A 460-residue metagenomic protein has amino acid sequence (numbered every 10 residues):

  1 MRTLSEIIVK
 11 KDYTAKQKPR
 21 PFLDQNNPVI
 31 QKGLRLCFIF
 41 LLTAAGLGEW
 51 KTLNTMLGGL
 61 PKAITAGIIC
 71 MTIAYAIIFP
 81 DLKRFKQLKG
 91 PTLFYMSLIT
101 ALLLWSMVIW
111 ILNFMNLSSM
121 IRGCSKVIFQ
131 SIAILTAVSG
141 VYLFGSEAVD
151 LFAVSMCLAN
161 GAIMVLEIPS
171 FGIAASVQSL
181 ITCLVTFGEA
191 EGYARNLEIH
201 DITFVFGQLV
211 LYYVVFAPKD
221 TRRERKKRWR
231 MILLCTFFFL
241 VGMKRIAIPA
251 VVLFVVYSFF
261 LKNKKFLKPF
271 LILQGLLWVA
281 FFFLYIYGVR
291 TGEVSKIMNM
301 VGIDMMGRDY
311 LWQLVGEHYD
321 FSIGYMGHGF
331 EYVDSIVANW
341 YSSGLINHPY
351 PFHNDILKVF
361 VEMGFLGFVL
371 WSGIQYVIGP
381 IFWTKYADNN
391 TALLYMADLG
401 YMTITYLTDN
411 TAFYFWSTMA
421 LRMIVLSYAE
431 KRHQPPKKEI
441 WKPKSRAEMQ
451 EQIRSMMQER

Functional and structural regions predicted by a protein language model:
Q31-L53, A66-G123, T236, M402-I404: N-terminal hydrophobic segments of proteins, predominantly signal-anchor/transmembrane helices of inner/organellar
F79-F94, F216-R230, K264-I272, Y376-M396: Membrane-interface helix-loop-helix junctions at transmembrane boundaries of multi-pass membrane enzymes, predominantly
P91-S106, N116-Y142, D150-A159: Aromatic-anchored transmembrane helix interface
L93, E362-T403, L426, P436: Hydrophobic transmembrane alpha-helices and their immediate junctions
D150-S176, N196-L261: Alpha-helical transmembrane segments of multi-pass inner-membrane proteins
P169, F259-M300, E317-D320: A membrane-periplasm/extracellular boundary helix in multi-pass inner-membrane enzymes that assemble envelope glycans
V210-Y213, M396-Y406, N410-R460: Transmembrane alpha-helices of multi-pass inner-membrane enzymes
M298-M363: Long extracytoplasmic/lumenal interhelical loops at the membrane interface of multi-pass membrane proteins
